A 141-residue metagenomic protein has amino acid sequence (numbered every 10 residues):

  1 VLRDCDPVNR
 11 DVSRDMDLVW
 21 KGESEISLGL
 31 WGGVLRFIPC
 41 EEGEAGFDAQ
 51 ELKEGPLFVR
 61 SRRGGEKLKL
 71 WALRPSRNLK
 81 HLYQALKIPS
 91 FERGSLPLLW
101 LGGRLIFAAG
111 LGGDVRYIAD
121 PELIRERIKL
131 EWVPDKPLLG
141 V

Functional and structural regions predicted by a protein language model:
V1-V141: AMP-forming adenylation/ATP pyrophosphatase catalytic core
